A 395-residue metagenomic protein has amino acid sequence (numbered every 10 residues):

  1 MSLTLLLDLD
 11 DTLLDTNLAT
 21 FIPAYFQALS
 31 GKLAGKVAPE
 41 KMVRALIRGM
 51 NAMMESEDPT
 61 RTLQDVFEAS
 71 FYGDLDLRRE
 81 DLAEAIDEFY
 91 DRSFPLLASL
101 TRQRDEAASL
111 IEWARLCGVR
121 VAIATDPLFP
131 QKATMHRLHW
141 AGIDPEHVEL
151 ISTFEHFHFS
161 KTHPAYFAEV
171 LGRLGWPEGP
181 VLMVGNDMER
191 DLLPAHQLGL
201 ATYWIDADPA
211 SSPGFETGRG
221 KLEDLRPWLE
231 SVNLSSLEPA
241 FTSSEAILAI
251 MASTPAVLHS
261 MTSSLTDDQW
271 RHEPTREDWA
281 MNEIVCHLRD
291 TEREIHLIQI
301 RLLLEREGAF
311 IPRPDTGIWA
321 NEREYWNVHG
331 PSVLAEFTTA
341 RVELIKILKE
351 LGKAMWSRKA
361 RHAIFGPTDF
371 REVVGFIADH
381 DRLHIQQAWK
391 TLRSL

Functional and structural regions predicted by a protein language model:
M1-A45: Active-site neighborhood of HAD-like aspartate-dependent phosphohydrolases
M1-L5, A108, E112, A124-F129 (+1 more regions): Asp-based, Mg2+/Mn2+-dependent phosphohydrolase catalytic module
A24-G35, R61-L77, W319-A320: Helix-loop "lid/cap" segments that line or gate small-molecule binding pockets
R44-R92: A metal-dependent, Asp-based hydrolase signature
E112, V119, L198, P239-L302 (+1 more regions): Conserved small-residue-rich
N233-A246, E294-F337, R393-L395: Short, helix-capping/interhelical loops that line the mouth of catalytic, cofactor-, or ligand-binding pockets
T254-P255, H259-M261, T316-S357, I377: Acidic/histidine-rich alpha-helical segments that form the ligand environment of transition-metal centers
R271-T316, I345, S357-L395: Short, contiguous alpha-helical
